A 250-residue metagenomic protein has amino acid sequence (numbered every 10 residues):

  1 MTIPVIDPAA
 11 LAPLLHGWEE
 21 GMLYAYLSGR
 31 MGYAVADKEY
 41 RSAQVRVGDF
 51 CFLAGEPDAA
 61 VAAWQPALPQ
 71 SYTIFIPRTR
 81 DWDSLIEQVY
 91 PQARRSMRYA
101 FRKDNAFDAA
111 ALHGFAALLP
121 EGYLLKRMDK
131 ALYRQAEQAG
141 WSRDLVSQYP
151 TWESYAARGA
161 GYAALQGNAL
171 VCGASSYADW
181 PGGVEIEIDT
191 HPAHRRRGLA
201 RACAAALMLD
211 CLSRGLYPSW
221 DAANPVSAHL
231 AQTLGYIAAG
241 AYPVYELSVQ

Functional and structural regions predicted by a protein language model:
M1-E20, D108-S154: Short amphipathic alpha-helix that is part of the acyltransferase structural core
Y26-E39, V47-G48, E153-Y162, V184: A short helix-loop-beta-strand connector motif used in the catalytic cores of GNAT acetyltransferases and, in some
M31-Q135, Y245: Acyl-donor-binding surface of acyltransferase catalytic domains
A59-A63, I186, R196-D210, H229 (+1 more regions): Conserved acetyl-CoA-binding loop-helix of GNAT-fold acetyltransferases
P69-R80, C211-A223: Conserved GNAT acetyl-CoA-binding A-motif
D83-A93, R201, A223-A241: Conserved active-site alpha-helix within GNAT-family acetyltransferase domains
P150-G183, E187-H191: A conserved beta-strand-loop-helix scaffold within acyl/acetyltransferase catalytic domains
